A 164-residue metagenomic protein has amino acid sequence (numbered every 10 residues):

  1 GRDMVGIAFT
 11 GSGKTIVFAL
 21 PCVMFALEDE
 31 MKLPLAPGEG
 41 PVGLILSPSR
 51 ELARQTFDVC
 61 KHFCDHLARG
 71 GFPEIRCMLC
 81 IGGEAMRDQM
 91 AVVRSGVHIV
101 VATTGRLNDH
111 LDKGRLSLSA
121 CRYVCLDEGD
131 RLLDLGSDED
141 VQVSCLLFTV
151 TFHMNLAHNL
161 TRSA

Functional and structural regions predicted by a protein language model:
G1-D3, T15-A36, V59-C64: Walker A/P-loop NTP-binding motif
D3-V5, Y123: Walker A (P-loop) ATP-phosphate-binding motif of ABC ATPase nucleotide-binding domains
V5-I7, L44: Short hydrophobic/aromatic beta-strand immediately N-terminal to the Walker A/P-loop
I7, A19-L20, R54: The feature captures the helix immediately C-terminal to the Walker
A8-S12: The conserved Walker
P34-D112, A120-Y123: Conserved nucleic-acid-binding Ia/Ib motif block in the N-terminal RecA-like helicase ATPase lobe
L111-F148: SF2 helicase catalytic motif II
V143-H158, R162: Short, compositionally biased segments
